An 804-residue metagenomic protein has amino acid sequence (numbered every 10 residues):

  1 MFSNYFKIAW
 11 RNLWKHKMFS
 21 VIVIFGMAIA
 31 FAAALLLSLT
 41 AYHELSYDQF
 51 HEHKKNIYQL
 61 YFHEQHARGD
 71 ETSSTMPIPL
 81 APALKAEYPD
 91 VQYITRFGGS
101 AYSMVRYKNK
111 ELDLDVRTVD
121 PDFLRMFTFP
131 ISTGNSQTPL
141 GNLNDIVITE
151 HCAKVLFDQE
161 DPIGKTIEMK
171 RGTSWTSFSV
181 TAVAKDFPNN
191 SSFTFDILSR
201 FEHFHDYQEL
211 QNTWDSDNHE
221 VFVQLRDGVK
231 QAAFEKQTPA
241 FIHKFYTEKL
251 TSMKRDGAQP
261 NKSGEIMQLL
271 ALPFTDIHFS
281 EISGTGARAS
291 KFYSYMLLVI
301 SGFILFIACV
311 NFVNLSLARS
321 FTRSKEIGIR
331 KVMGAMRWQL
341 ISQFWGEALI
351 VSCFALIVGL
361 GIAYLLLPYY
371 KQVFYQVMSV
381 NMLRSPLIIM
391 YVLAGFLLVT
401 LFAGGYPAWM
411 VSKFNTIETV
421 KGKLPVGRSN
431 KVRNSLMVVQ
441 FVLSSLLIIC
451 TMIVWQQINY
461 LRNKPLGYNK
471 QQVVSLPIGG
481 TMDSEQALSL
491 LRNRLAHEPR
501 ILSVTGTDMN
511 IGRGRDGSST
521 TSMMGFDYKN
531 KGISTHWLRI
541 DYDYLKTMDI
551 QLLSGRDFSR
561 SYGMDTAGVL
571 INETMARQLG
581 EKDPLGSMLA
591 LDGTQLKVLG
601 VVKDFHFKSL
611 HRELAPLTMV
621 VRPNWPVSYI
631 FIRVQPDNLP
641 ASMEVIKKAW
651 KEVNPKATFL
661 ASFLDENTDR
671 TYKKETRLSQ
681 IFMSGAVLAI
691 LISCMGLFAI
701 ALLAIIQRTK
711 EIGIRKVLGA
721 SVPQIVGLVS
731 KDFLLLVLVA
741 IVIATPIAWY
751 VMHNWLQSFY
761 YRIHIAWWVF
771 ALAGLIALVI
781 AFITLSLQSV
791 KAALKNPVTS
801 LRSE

Functional and structural regions predicted by a protein language model:
M1-F6, R11, K15, F19 (+9 more regions): Membrane-helix entry/capping segments
M1-V21, S283-G286, S316-C353, Y364-E485 (+2 more regions): Alpha-helical transmembrane segments of integral membrane proteins
K15-A41, A289-K325, S352-C353, V432-Q457 (+3 more regions): Hydrophobic alpha-helical transmembrane segments of multi-pass inner-membrane transport and secretion
H16, A308-L349, G696-L734, Q788 (+1 more regions): Interfacial "coupling" helices/loops that link adjacent transmembrane helices in transporter permeases
A32, L36-L39, L270, L349-F414 (+2 more regions): Small-residue-rich transmembrane alpha-helices
L35-H63, P89, P130, S192 (+6 more regions): Membrane-proximal juxtamembrane linkers immediately C-terminal to transmembrane helices
E44, H53-L112, D122, H151-Q159 (+4 more regions): Hydrophobic, regular-secondary-structure patches
D120-T133, I146-A289, L490-K674: Mid-to-C-terminal secondary-structure elements that act as membrane-proximal/extracytoplasmic interface segments
